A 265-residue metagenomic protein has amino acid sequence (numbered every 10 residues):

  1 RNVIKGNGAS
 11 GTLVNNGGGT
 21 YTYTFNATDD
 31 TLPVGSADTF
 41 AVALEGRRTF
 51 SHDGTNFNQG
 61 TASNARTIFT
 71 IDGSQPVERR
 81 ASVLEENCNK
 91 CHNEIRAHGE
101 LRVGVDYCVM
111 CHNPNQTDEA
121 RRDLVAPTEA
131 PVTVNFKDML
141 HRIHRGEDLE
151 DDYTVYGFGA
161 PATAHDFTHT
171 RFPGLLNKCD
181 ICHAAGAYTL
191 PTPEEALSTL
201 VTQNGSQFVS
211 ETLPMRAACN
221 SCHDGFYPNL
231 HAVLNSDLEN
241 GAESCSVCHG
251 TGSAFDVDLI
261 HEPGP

Functional and structural regions predicted by a protein language model:
R1-A217, S221-Y227: Extended surface/linker regions that mediate inter-domain or inter-protein docking in multi-component redox
D166, V233-L234: Active-site rim elements
H169, G252, L259-H261: Low-complexity, compositionally biased segments
L190-P193, P228-V233, A254-L259: Extended hydrophobic-aromatic, low-complexity segments
A218, D237-A254: C-terminal, active-site-flanking charged/polar segments
